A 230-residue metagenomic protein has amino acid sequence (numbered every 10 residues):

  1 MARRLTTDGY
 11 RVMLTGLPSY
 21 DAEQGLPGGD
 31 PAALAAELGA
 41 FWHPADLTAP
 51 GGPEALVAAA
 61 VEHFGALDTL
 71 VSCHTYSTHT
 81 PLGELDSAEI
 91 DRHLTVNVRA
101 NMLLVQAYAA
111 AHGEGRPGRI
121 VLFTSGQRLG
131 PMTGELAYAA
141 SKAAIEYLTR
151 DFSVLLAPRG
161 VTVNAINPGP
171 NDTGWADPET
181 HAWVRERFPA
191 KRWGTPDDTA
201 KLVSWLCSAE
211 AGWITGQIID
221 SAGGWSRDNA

Functional and structural regions predicted by a protein language model:
M1-F64, S77-T80: Short-chain dehydrogenase/reductase
C73-H79, G224: Conserved NAD(P)H cofactor-binding loop of Rossmann-fold oxidoreductase domains
P81-L82, E89-L94, V184: Substrate-binding pocket helix/loop in short-chain dehydrogenase/reductase
V105, S141, T149: Active-site helix of classical SDR
A110, V154-L155, G212: Alpha-helical segment proximal to the catalytic Tyr-Lys
G130, S204, T215-A230: Short C-terminal tail/terminal secondary-structure segment of NAD(P)H-dependent dehydrogenase/reductase domains
A157, T162, I214-G216: Short, small/polar-rich loop/turn modules that mediate ligand/substrate recognition or access, typified
